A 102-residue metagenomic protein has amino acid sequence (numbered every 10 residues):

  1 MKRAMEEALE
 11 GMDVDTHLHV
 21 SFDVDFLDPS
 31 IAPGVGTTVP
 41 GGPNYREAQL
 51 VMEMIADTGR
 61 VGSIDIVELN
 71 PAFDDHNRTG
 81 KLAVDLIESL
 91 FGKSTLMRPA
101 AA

Functional and structural regions predicted by a protein language model:
M1-A102: Catalytic cores of soluble, metal-dependent hydrolases
